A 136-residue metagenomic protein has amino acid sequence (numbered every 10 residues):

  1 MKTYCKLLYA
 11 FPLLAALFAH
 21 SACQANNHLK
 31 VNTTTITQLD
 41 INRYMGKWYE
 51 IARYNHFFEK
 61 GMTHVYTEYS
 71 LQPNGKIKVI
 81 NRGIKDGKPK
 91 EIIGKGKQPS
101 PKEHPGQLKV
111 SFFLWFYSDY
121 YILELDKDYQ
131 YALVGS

Functional and structural regions predicted by a protein language model:
K2-Y9, L14-S136: A beta-rich soluble binding module of mature secreted/lumenal proteins
